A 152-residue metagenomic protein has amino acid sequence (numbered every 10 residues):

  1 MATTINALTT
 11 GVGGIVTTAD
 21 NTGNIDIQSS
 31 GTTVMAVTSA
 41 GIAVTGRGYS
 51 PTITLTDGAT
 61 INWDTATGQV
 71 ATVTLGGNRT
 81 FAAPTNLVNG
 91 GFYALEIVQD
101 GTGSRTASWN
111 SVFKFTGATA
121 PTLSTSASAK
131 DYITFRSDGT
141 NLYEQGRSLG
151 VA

Functional and structural regions predicted by a protein language model:
A2-T45, L142, L149-V151: Beta-strand-rich receptor-binding modules of extracellular spikes/adhesins
L8-D20, P51-L55, A59-D64, P121-S126: Short linear motifs in intrinsically disordered
G14, N24, G58-T60, V70 (+1 more regions): Short, acidic/polar N-cap/turn motifs at the starts of alpha helices
N21, N89, A127-A129: A short, structural micro-pattern
N24-D26, S128-S137: Extracellular disulfide-bonded cysteine-rich modules/repeats
V34-A36, T106, Y132-T134: Well-ordered beta-strand positions in beta-sheet-rich domains
A43-N110, K114, R136-A152: Exposed extracellular interaction/assembly regions and N-terminal maturation sites
S111-A129: Terminal beta-strand-rich extracellular "head" domains that mediate receptor/glycan or other ligand binding
